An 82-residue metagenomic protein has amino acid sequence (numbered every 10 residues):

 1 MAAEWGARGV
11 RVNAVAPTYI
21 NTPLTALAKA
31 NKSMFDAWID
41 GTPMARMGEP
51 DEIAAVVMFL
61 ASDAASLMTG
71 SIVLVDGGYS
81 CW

Functional and structural regions predicted by a protein language model:
A3-A7, S66: Alpha-helical segment proximal to the catalytic Tyr-Lys
W5, W38, A55, Y79-W82: Tryptophan-centric aromatic hotspots in well-structured domains and transmembrane helices
R8, N13, S71: Rossmann-like NAD(H)/NADP(H) cofactor-binding core
A16-L27: Short, flexible catalytic-loop segment of classical short-chain dehydrogenase/reductase
A26-L27, D36, D51, L67: Residue-level preference for short helical/loop micro-motifs built around acidic side chains
K32-E52: Catalytic Tyr-x(3-8)-Lys segment
R46-V75, S80: C-terminal substrate-recognition "lid" of short-chain dehydrogenase/reductases
